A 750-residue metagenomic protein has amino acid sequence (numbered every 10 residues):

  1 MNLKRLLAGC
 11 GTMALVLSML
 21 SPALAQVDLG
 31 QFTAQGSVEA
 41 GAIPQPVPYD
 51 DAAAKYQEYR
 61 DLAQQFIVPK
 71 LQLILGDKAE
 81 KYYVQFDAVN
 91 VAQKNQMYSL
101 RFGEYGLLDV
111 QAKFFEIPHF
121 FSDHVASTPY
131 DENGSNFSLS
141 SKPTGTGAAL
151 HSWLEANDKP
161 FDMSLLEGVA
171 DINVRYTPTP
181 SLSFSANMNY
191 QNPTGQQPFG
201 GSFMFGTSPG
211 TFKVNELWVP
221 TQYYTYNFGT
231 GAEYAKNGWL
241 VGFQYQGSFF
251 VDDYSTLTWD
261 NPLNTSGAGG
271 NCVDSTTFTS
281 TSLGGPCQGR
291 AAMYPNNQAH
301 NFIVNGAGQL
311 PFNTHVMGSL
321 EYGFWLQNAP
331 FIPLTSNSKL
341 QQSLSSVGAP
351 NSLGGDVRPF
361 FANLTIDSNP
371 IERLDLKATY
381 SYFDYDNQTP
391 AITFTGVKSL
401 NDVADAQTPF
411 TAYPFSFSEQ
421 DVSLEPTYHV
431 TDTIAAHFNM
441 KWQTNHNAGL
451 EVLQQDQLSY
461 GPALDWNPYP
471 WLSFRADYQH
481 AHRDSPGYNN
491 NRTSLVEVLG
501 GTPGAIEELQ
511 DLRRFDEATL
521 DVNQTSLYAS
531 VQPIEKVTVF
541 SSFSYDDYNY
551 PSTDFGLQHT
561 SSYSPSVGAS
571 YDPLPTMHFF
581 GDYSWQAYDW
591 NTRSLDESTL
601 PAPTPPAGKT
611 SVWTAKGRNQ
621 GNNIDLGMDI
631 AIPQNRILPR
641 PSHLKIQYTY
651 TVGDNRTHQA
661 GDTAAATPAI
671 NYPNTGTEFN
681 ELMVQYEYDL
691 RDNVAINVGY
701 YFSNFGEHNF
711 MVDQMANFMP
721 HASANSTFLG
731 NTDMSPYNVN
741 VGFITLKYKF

Functional and structural regions predicted by a protein language model:
N2-L24: Gram-negative bacterial Sec-dependent N-terminal signal peptides
L17, T33, I43-P44: Primarily extracellular Gram-negative trimeric autotransporter adhesin
A23-E39: N-terminal Sec signal peptide and the immediately downstream disordered periplasmic leader that contains the TonB box
V27-G30, P44-F102, G106-F750: Gram-negative and organellar
